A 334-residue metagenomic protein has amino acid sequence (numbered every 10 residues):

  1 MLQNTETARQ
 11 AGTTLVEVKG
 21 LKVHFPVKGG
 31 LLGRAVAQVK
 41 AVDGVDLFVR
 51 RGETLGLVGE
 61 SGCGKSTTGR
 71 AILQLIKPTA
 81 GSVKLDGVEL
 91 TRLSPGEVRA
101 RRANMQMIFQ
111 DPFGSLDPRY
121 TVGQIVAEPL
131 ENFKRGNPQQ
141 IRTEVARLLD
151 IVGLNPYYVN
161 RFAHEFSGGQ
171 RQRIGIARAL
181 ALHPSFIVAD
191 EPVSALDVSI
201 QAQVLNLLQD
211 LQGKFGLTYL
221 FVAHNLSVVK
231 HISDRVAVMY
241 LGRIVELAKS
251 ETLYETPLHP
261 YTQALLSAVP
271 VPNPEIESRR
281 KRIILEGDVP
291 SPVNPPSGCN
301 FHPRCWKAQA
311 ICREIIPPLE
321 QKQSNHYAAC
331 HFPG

Functional and structural regions predicted by a protein language model:
L2-T14, V27-G33, Q38, K249-G334: Short catalytic/signature loops enriched in Gly
L31-V36, L90-Q106, N132, P138-Q139 (+2 more regions): ABC ATPase NBD coupling module
G81-E89: Conserved ABC transporter NBD signature motif
E89, Q139-Y157, Q263-S267: Conserved ABC ATPase "signature" region
F162-F166, Q170: Conserved ABC ATPase signature
A181-S185: A short, proline-enriched helix->beta-strand linker immediately N-terminal to the Walker B motif in ABC-type P-loop
V188, P192-L196, I200-S278: P-loop NTP-binding/switch modules centered on Walker-like glycine-rich loops
